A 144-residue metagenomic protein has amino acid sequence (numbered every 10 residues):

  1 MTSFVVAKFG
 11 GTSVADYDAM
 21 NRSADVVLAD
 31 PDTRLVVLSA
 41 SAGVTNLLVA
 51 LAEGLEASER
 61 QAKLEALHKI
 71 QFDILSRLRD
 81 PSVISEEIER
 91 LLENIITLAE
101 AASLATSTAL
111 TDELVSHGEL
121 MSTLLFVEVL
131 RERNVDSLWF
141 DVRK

Functional and structural regions predicted by a protein language model:
M1-K144: Nucleotide/pyrophosphate-binding catalytic subdomain
